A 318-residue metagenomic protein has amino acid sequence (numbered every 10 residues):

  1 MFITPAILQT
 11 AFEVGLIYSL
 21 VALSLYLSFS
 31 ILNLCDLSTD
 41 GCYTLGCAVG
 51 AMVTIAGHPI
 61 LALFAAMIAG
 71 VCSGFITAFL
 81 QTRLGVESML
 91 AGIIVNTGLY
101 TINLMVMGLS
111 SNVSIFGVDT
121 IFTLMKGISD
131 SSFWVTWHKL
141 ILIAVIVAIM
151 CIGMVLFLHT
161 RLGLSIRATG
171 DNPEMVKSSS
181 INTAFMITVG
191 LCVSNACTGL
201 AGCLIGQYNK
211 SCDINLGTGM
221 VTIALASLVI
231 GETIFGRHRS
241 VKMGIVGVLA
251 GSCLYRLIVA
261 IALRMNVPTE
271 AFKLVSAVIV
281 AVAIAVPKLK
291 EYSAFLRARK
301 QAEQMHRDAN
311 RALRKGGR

Functional and structural regions predicted by a protein language model:
P5-P59, F79-L84, V229-K242: Single transmembrane alpha-helix segments in multi-pass membrane proteins
V14, S88-L90, K139-I143, L216-I223 (+1 more regions): Loop-to-transmembrane alpha-helix initiation sites
S30-C35, F75-K126, R161, K210-I214 (+1 more regions): Short loop segments and helix-boundary regions at transmembrane helix junctions of multi-pass inner-membrane proteins
H58-T97, A148, A250-G251, Y255: Alpha-helical transmembrane segments within multi-pass membrane transporters and channels
S73, T136-V221: Helix-loop-helix "hairpin" substructures at the membrane interface of multi-pass membrane proteins
S88, G92, L99-H159, V189 (+5 more regions): Transmembrane helix-bundle core of multi-pass membrane transporters and related energy-transducing complexes
D171-S178, N182-F185, I258-R318: Cytosolic-side transmembrane-helix boundaries in multi-pass membrane proteins
T198-K273: Transmembrane alpha-helical segments in multi-pass inner-membrane proteins
